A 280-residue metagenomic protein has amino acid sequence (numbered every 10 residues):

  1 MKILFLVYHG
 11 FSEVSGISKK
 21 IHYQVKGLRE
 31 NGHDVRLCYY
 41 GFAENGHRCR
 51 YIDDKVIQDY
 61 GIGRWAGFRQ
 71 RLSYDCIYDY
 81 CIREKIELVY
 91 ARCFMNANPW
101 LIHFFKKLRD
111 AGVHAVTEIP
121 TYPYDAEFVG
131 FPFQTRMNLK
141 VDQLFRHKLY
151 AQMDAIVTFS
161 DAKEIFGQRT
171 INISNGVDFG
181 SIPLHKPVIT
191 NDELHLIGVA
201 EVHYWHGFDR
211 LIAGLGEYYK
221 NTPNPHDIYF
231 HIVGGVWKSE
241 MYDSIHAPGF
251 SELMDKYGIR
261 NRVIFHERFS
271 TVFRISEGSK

Functional and structural regions predicted by a protein language model:
M1, G180-H195, Y219-P225: Nucleotide-sugar donor-binding and catalytic loop/hinge architecture of NDP-sugar-dependent glycosyltransferases
M1-N45, E84, A155: N-terminal subdomain of nucleotide-sugar transferases
I3, L88, K106-A126: Active-site proximal beta-strand in glycosyltransferases
L4, V188-H206, I212-L215, F230-H231: Conserved donor-binding/catalytic core segment of Leloir-type glycosyltransferases
Y78-P99, G112-V116: Short N-terminal targeting/anchoring amphipathic segment
H103-D110, Y122-Y124, Q134-I156: Membrane-proximal helix-turn-helix segments that form the acceptor-binding/catalytic region of lipid-linked
G176: Carbohydrate-associated surface elements
D243-F269, F273: Nucleotide-activated donor-binding/catalytic signature segment of Leloir-type glycosyltransferases, i.e., the conserved
